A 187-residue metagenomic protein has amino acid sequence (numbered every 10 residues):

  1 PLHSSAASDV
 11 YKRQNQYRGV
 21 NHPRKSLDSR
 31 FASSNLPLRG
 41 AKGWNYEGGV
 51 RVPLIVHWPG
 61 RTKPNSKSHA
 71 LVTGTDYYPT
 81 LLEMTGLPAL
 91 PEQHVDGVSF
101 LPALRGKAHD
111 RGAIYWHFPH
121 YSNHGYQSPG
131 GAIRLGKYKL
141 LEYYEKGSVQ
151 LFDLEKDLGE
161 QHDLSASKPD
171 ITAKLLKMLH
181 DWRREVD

Functional and structural regions predicted by a protein language model:
P1-Q14: Single conserved hydrophobic/aromatic residue that forms the stacking wall/gate of nucleotide- or nucleobase-binding
K12-H22: Short glycine/threonine-rich loop-to-helix capping motif typified by GTGT followed within a few residues by an Asp-Pro
V20-V50, R61-A70, T75-L154, E185-V186: C-terminal cap/loop subdomain of S1 sulfatases and analogous C-terminal strand-loop tails that border
L54-V56: Short glycine- and hydrophobic/aromatic-rich loop-to-beta-strand nucleating segment in the catalytic cores
L154, K168-T172: C-terminal structured subdomain/cap of oxidoreductase catalytic cores
D157: Intrinsically disordered, low-complexity polar regions and short flexible loop motifs
E160-D163: Carboxylate-dense, calcium-coordinating segments in secreted/extracellular and ER-lumen proteins
K174-D187: Charge-dense polyanion-binding interfaces
